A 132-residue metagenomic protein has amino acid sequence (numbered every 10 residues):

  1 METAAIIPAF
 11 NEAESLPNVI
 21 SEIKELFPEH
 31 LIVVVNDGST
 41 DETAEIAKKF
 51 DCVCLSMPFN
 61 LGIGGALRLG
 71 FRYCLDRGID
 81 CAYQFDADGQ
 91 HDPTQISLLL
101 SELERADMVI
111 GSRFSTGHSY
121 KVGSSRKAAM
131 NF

Functional and structural regions predicted by a protein language model:
E2-A4, L31: Cell-envelope/extracellular polymer assembly enzymes that use nucleotide-activated donors
A4-P8, S56: Short hydrophobic beta-strand elements that form part of the catalytic alpha/beta core underpinning NDP-sugar/donor
N11-E25: Short, well-formed alpha-helical segments that are part of the catalytic scaffolds of diverse glycosyltransferases
E12-S15, S39, D92: Donor nucleotide-sugar binding loop of glycosyltransferases
N36-A44, G89: A conserved acidic beta->alpha catalytic loop
F50-D51: Short, structured coil segments at secondary-structure junctions
M57-F59, I63-D76, C81, P93-F132: Acceptor/aglycone-binding surface of glycosyltransferases and processive sugar-polymer synthases
